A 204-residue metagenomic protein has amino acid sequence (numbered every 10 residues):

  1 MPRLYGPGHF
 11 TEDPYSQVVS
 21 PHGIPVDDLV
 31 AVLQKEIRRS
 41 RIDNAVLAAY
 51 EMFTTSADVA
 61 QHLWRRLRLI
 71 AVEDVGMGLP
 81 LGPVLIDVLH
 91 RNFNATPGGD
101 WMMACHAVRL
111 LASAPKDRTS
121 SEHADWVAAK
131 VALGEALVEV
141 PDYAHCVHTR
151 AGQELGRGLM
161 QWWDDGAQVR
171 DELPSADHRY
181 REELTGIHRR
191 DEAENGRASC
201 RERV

Functional and structural regions predicted by a protein language model:
M1-V30: Long, low-complexity, highly charged intrinsically disordered regions
H9-P14, D27, N44-R197: C-terminal alpha-helical interaction modules of replication/initiation AAA+ assemblies
V19, G23, A31-E36, A57 (+1 more regions): Short, charged/polar micro-motifs that form catalytic or ligand-binding hotspots
H22, L29-K35, R41-E51: Conserved helicase/translocase motor-coupling segment
G196-V204: Positively charged, low-complexity/disordered segments
